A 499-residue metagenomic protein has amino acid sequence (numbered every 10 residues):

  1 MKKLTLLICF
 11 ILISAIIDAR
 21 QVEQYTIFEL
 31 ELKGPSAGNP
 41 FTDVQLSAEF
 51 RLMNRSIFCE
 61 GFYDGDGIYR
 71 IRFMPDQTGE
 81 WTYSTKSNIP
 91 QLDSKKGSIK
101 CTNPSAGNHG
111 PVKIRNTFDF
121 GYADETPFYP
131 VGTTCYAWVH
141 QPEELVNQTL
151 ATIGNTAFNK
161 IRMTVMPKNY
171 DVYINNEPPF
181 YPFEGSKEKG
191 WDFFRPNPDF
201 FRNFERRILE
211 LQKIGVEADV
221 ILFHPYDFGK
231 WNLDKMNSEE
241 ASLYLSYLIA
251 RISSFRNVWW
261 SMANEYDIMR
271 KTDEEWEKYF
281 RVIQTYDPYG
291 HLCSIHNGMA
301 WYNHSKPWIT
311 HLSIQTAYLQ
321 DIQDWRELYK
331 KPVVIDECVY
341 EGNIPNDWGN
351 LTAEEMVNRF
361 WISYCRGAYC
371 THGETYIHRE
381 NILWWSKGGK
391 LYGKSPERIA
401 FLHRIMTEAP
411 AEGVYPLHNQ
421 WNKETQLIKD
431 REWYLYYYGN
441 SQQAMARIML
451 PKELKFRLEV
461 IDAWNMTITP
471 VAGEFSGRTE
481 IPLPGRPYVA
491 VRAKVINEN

Functional and structural regions predicted by a protein language model:
M1-L4, I252: Positively charged n-region of N-terminal signal peptides that target proteins for export
L4-I13: Sec-dependent N-terminal signal peptides
A19-N54, C59-F62, S98-P104, N419-L427: Non-catalytic, glycine-rich low-complexity segments
V22-I27, S476-R478, R486: Solvent-exposed, conformationally flexible loop/turn segments
P40, G342-N343, M356-A472, E480-N499: Aromatic- and carboxylate-lined catalytic core of secreted/periplasmic carbohydrate-active enzymes
E49, R55-T117: Extended acidic/polar, glycine-enriched regions that form or flank non-catalytic beta-rich accessory modules
R51, P90, H109-D321: Active-site mouth of glycoside hydrolases
G290, K306-E380: Catalytic-core region of carbohydrate-active enzymes that cleave or remodel glycosidic bonds
